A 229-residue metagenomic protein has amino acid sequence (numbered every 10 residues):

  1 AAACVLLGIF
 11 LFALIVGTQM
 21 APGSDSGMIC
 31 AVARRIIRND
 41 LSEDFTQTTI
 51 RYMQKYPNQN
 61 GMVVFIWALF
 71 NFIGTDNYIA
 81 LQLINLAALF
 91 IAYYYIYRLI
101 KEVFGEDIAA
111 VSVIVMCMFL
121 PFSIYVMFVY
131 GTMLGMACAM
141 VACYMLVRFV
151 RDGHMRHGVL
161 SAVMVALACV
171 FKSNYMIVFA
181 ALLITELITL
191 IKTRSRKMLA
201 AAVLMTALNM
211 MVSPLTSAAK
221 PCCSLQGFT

Functional and structural regions predicted by a protein language model:
L6-I9, S112-M118, V165, C169: Short helix- or helix-capping micro-motifs that position conserved polar/aromatic residues at function-defining sites
V16-R34, S42, I177, M198-T229: Juxtamembrane membrane-water interface segments immediately following transmembrane helices in multi-pass
T18-V32, R38-F65, T75-D76: Extracytoplasmic catalytic/substrate-binding loops of multi-pass membrane glycan-assembly enzymes
N60, V64, G74-I91: Loop-to-helix entry region of an early transmembrane alpha helix in multi-pass inner-membrane enzymes
L83-V103, V141: Transmembrane-helix motifs of polytopic, lipid-linked glycan transferases
E102-F104, A142-H157: Membrane-interface transmembrane helices that cradle and orient dolichyl/undecaprenyl
I124-G135: Short acidic/glycine- and proline-prone juxtamembrane loop motifs at membrane-interface regions of multi-pass membrane
H157-S173, M205-V212: Membrane-interface alpha helices of multi-pass inner-membrane proteins
